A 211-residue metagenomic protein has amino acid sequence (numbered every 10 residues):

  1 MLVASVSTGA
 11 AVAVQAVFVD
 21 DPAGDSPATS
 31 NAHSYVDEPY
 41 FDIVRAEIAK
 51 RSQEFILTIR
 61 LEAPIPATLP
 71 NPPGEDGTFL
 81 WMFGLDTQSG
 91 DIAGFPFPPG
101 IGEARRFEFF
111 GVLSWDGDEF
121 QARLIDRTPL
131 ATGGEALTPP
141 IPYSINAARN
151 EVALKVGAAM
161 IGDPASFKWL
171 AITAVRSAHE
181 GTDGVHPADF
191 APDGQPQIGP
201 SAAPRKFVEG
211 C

Functional and structural regions predicted by a protein language model:
M1-V12: Secretory targeting and sorting signals
V12-D25: Boundary/junction segments of secreted and surface-exposed precursor proteins
Q15, T87-G102, M160-C211: Acidic/polar low-complexity flexible segments
S30-D116: Surface-exposed, glycine/proline- and aromatic-rich loop segments on solvent-exposed faces across compartments
I43-I48, I141-I145, W169-I172: Generic structural motif
S52-I56, R149, F167: Coil-to-beta-strand transition motifs
L57, A93-P96, G117-P129, K168-A171: Short, well-ordered strand-loop elements centered on a beta-strand within folded domains, enriched for acidic residues
E119-G162: Acidic, glycine-rich flexible loop segments
